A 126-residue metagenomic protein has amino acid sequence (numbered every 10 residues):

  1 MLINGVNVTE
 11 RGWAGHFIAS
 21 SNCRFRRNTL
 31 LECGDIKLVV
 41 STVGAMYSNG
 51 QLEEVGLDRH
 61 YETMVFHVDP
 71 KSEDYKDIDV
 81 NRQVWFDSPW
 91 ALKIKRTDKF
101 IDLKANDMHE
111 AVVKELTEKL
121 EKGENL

Functional and structural regions predicted by a protein language model:
M1-V80: Short N-terminal "domain-start" leader segments that mark the transition from disordered tails or signal peptides into
Y61, V65, K99, V112-L116: Generic hydrophobic secondary-structure signal
D74-I78, A105, K122-L126: Generic detector of ordered, mature protein regions
V80-D107, A111: A short, exposed loop/beta-hairpin motif centered on an aromatic-Gly-Thr core
E110-L126: Short arginine-rich
